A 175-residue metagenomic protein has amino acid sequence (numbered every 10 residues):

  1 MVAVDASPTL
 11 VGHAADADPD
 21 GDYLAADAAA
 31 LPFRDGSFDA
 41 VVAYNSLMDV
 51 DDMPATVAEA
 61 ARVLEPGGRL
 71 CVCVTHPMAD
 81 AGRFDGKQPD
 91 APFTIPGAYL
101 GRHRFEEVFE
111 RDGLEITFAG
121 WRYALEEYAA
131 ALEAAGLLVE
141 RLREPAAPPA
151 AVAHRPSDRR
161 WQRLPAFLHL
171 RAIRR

Functional and structural regions predicted by a protein language model:
M1-A30: Class I SAM-dependent methyltransferase SAM/SAH-binding core
A29-V41: A short acidic, Gly/Pro-enriched loop at the edge of an enzyme's catalytic core that lines a small-molecule cofactor
D39-P54: A short SAM/SAH-binding and catalytic strip from SAM-dependent methyltransferases
P54-R69: A short glycine-rich, Lys/Arg-flanked "PGG" loop and its adjoining helix->strand segment in the class I
R69-V108: Conserved class I S-adenosyl-L-methionine
V74, M78-G82, D112-E127: Acceptor-substrate binding/catalytic loop of class I
E106-F109, A119-R143: Short alpha-helix
L137, R155-R175: Core SAM-dependent methyltransferase catalytic element
